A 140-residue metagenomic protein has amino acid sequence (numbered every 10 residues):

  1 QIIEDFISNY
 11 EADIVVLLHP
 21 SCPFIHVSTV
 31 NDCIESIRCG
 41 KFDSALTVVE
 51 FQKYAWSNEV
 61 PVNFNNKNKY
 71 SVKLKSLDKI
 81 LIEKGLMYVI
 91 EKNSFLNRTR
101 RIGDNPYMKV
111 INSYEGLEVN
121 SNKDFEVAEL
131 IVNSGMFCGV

Functional and structural regions predicted by a protein language model:
Q1-D5, I14, C22-Y114: Conserved core of the sugar-phosphate nucleotidyltransferase
K109-V110, E115-V140: Hydrophobic helical membrane-anchoring modules
